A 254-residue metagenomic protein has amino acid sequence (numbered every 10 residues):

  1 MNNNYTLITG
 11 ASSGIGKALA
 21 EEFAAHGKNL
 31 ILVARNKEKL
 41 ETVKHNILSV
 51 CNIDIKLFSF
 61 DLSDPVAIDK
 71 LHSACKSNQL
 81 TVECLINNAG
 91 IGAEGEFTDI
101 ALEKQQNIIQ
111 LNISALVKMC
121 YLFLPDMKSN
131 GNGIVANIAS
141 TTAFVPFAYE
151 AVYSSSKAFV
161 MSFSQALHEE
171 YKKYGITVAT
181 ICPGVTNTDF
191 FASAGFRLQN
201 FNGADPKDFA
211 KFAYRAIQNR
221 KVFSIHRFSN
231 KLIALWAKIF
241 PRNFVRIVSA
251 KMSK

Functional and structural regions predicted by a protein language model:
G10-G14: Conserved glycine-rich cofactor-binding loop
H26-T42: Conserved glycine-rich Rossmann-like NAD(P)H-binding loop of the short-chain dehydrogenase/reductase
N88-A93: Conserved NAD(P)H cofactor-binding loop of Rossmann-fold oxidoreductase domains
E96-F97, K104-I109: Substrate-binding pocket helix/loop in short-chain dehydrogenase/reductase
C120, S156: Active-site helix of classical SDR
S140: Residue(s) in the substrate-gating loop at a strand-loop-helix junction that position the organic substrate next
T180, F196-A234: C-terminal helical subdomain
